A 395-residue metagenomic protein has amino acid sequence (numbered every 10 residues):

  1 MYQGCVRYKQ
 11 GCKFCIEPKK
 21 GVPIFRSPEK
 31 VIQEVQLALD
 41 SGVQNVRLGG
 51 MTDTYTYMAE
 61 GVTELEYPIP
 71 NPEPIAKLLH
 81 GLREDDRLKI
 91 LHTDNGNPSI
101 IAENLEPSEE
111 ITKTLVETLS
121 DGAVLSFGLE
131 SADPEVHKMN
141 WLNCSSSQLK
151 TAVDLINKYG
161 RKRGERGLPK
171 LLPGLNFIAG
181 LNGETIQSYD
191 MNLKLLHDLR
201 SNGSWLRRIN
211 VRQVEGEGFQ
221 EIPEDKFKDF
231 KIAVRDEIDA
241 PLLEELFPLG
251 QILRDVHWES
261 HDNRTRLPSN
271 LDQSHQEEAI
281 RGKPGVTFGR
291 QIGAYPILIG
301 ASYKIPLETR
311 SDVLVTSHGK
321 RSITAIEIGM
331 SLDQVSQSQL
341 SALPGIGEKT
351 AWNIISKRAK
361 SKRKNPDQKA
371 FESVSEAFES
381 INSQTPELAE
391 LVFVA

Functional and structural regions predicted by a protein language model:
M1-K30: Canonical Radical SAM [4Fe-4S] cluster-binding loop centered on the CxxxCxxC motif and its immediate flanking residues
Q36-E184: Conserved SAM/AdoMet-binding glycine-rich loop
G61-E66, R83-E84, K113-L125, E135-L142 (+2 more regions): C-terminal scaffold of the Radical SAM
K231-D333: Terminal RNA-binding accessory module
M330-L343: Disulfide-bonded cysteine-rich modules in secreted/extracellular proteins, activating on the conserved Cys frameworks
G347-E348: Small-residue hinge/turn detector
I355-A370, V374: Residue-level signature of tetratricopeptide-repeat
S356, S375-A395: Alpha-helical interaction/regulatory segments in DNA maintenance proteins
